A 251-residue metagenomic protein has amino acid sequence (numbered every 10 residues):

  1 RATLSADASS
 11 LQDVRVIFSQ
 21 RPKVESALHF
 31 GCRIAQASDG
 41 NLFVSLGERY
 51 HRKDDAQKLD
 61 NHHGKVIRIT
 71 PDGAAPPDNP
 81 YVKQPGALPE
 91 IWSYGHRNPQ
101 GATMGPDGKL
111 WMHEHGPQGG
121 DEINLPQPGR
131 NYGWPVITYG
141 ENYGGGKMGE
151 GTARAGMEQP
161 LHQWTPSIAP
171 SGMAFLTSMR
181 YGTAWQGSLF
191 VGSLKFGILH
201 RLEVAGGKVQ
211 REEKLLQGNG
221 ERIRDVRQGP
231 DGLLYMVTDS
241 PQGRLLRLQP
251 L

Functional and structural regions predicted by a protein language model:
R1-A35: Asp-box/WD-like beta-propeller blade repeats and closely related beta-sheet repeat scaffolds
S5, A37, T70, G105 (+3 more regions): Acidic surface patches and DE-rich sequence motifs
I17-P22, Y81, L215-Q217: Short loop/turn motifs that cap or connect beta-strands within the blades of beta-propeller-type repeat domains
G31-G47, G64-K65: Aromatic- and glycine-enriched pocket-lining scaffold segments that form the walls of small-molecule binding clefts
C32-R33, G101, R224-V226: Short, surface-exposed beta-strand/loop micro-motifs that present aromatic residues
N41-F43, K109, S188, L233: Generic structural signal for coil-to-beta-strand starts
E48-E213, E221, G243-R244, L248-L251: Beta-propeller domain segments
D225-L251: Blade-level signature of beta-propeller repeat domains, shared across WD40, Kelch, NHL, RCC1 and BNR/Asp-box propellers
